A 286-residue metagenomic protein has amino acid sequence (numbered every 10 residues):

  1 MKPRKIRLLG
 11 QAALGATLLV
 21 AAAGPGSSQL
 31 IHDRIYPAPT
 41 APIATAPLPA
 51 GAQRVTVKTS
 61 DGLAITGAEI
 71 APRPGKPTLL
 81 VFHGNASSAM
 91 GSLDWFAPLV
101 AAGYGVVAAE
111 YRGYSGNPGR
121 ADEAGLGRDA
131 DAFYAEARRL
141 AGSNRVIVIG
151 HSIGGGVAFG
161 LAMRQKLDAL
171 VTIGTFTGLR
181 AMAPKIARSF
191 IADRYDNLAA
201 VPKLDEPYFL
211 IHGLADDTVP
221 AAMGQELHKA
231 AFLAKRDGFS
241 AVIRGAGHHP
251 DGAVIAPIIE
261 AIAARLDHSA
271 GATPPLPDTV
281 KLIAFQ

Functional and structural regions predicted by a protein language model:
T17-K58, P275-V280, A284-Q286: An N-terminal hydrophobic leader/cap segment in hydrolases
N85-A97, Y111: The serine-hydrolase catalytic nucleophile loop
W95, N197, E206, P220-A230 (+1 more regions): Short alpha-helix in the alpha/beta-hydrolase fold that links the catalytic acid
L99-P118: Conserved alpha/beta-hydrolase
R120-L140, A199: Alpha/beta-hydrolase active-site loop
L204-D205, L210-D216: Short beta-strand/loop motif that positions the catalytic acidic residue of the alpha/beta-hydrolase fold
A215-V219, H248-H249: Acidic catalytic loop of the alpha/beta-hydrolase fold
E226, L233-Q286: C-terminal catalytic histidine-bearing segment of alpha/beta-hydrolase fold enzymes
